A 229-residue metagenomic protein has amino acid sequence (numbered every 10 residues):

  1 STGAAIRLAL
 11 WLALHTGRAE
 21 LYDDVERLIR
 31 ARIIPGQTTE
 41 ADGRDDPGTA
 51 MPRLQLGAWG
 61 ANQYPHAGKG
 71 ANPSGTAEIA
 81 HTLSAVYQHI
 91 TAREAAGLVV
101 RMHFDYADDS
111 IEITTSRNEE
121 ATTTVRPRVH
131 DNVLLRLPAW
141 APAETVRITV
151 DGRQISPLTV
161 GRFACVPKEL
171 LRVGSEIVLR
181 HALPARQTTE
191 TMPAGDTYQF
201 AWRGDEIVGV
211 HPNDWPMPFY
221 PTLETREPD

Functional and structural regions predicted by a protein language model:
S1-P138, P142-T145, T159: Aromatic (Trp/Tyr) and acidic
A107, D151, R203-G204: Short strand-coil-strand connectors
R117, T159-F163, N213-M217: A short, sequence-level motif marking secondary-structure junctions
A121-P127, A164-P167, Q199-W202, D229: Generic recognition of long tandem-repeat/solenoid scaffolds
L137, G174-A185: Short, hydrophobic/aromatic-enriched beta-strand segments in well-ordered soluble domains
A143-P167, Q187-P193: Solvent-exposed beta-strand/loop surfaces of large extracellular or lumenal domains
H181-P228: Glycine/proline-rich low-complexity spacer/linker segments in large multi-domain proteins
